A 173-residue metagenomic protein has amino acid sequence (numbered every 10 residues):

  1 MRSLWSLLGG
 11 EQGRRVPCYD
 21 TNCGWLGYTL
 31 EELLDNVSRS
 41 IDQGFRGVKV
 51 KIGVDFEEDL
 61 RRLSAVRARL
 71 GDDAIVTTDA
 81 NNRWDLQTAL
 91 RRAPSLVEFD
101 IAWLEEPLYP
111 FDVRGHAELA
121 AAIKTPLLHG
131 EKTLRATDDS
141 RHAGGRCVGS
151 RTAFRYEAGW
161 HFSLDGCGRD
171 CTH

Functional and structural regions predicted by a protein language model:
M1-V76, N81-L90, P94-E98, A122-K124: N-terminal capping/lid subdomain adjacent to the active-site entrance of alpha/beta enzymes
L4-L7, E106-P110: Flexible, glycine/charged-enriched surface loops at secondary-structure junctions
R46, A102, V148-G149: Short acidic/polar active-site loop segments enriched in Thr and Asp
W84, P110-F111: Catalytic P-loop NTPase motifs of RecA-like helicase/translocase cores
L86-D100, E105, A143-G145, L164-C167: A short alpha/beta connector and helix-capping loop motif
F111-H173: Catalytic alpha/beta core domains of metabolic enzymes, predominantly
